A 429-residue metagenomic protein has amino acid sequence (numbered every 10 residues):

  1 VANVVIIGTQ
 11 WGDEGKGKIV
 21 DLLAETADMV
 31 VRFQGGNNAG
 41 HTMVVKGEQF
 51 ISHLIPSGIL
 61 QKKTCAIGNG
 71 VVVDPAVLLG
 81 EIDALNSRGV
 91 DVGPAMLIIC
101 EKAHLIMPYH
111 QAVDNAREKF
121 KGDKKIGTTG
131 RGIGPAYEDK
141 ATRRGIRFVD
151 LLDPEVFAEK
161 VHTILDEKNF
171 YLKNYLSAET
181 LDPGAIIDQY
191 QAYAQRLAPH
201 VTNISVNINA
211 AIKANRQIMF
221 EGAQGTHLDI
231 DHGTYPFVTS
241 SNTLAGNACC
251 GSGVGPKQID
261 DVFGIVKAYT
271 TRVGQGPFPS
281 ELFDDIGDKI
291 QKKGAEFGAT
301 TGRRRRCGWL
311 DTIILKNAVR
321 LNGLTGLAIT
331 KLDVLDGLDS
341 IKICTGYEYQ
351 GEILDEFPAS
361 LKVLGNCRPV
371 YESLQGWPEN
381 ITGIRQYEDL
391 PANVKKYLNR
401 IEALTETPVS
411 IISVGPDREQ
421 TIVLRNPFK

Functional and structural regions predicted by a protein language model:
V1-K429: Non-transmembrane, aqueous-exposed alpha-helical and coiled segments at domain scale
